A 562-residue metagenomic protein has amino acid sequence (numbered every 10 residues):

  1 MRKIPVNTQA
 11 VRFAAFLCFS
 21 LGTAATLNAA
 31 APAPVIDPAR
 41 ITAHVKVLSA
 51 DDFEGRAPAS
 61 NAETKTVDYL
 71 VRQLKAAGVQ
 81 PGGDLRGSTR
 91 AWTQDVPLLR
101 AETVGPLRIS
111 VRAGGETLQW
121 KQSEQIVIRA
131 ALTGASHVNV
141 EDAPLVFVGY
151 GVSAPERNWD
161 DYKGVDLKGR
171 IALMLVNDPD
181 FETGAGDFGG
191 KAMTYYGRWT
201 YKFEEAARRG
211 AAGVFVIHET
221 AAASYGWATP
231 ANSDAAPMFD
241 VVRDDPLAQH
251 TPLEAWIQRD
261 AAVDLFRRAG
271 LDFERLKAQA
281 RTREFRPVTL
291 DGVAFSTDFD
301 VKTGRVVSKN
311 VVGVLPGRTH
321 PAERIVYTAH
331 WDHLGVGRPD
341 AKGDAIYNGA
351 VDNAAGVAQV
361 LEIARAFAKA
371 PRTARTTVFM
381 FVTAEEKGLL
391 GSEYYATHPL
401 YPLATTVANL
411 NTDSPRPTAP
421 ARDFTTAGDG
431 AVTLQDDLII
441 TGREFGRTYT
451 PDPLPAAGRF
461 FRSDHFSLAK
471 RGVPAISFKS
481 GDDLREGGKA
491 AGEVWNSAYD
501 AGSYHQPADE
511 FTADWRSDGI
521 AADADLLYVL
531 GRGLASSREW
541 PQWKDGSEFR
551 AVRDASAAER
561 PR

Functional and structural regions predicted by a protein language model:
R12-T26: Bacterial N-terminal signal peptides
V35-G82, S110-E116, D166, R170-Y196 (+2 more regions): Catalytic-core environment of secreted peptidases
E54-A185, T289-D291, F299-V301, V307-S308 (+1 more regions): Noncatalytic luminal/extracellular "stalk/propeptide" segments of secretory-pathway proteins
R112-G114, Q122-G164, L247-G349, E362-R365 (+2 more regions): Soluble metallo-hydrolase cores and metallopeptidase-like ectodomains found primarily in the secretory/periplasmic
L118-Q125, H137-N139, K163, G169 (+4 more regions): Metal-dependent peptidase/peptidase-like ectodomains
Q122-D245, H250-L253, P316, R324-V326 (+3 more regions): Extracellular/luminal Protease-associated
K191-Y195, E205, A222, G335 (+2 more regions): Acidic/histidine-rich catalytic neighborhood of metal-dependent amide-processing enzymes
R365, K369, R485-R553: His/Asp/Glu-rich mid-to-C-terminal helical/loop segments that flank catalytic regions of hydrolases
